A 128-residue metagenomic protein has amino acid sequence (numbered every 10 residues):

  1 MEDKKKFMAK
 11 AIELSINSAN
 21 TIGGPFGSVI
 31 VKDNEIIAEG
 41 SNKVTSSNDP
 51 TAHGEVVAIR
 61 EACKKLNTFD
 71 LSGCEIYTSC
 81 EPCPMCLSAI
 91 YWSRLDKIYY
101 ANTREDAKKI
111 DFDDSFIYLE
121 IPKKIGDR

Functional and structural regions predicted by a protein language model:
M1-T21: Short, basic/aromatic recognition patches
K6, E35, V57: Active-site phosphate/pyrophosphate-handling residues
A11, S15-S18, S28, A38 (+2 more regions): Small-residue (primarily alanine) positions within well-ordered alpha-helices, especially packing/interaction faces
N17-N20, D33, S47, A101: Exposed boundary/loop context
I22-F26, S72: Short, basic and Ser/Thr-rich N-terminal targeting/leader segments
F26-N34: Short beta-strand scaffold segments in enzyme catalytic cores
A38-R128: Zn2+-dependent cytidine deaminase-like catalytic core
